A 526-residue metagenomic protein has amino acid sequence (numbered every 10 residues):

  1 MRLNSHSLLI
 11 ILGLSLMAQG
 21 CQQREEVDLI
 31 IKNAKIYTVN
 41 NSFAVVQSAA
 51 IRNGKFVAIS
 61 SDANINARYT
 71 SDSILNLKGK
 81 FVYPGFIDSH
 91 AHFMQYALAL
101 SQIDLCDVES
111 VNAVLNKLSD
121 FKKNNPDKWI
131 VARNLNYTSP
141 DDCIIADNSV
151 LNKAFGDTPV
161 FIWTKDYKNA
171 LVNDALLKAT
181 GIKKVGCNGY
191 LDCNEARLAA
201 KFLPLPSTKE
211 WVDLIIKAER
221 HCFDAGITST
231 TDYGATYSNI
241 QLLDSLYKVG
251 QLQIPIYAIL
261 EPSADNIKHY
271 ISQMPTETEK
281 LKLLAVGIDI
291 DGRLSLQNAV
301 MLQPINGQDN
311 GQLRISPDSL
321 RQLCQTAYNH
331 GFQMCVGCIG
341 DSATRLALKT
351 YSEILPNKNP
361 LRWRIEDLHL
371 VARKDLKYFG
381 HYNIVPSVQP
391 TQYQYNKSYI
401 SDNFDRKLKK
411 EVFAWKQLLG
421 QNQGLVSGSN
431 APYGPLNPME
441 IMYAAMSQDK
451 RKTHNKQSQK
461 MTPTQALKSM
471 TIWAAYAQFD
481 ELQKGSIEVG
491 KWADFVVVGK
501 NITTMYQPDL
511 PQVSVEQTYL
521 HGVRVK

Functional and structural regions predicted by a protein language model:
M1-L8: Bacterial N-terminal signal peptides that target proteins for export
A18-G20: C-terminal motif of bacterial Sec signal peptides marking the signal peptidase cleavage site
Q22-K32, Y37, N41-H269, I288-A343 (+5 more regions): Divalent metal-binding segments
A63-T70, M274-T276, K377-F379, Q507-P511: Short loop/helix-cap segments at secondary-structure boundaries that form the rim of catalytic
H92, L281-N298, I384-Q394: Non-cysteine beta-strand/loop elements that form the S-adenosyl-L-methionine
D213, Q325-C335, S342-W363, L368 (+5 more regions): His/Asp/Glu-enriched, well-ordered alpha-helical/loop segment that forms or immediately abuts the divalent-metal
L246-G250, S272-L281, P356-K358, F379-N383: Acidic (Asp/Glu)-rich catalytic clusters
